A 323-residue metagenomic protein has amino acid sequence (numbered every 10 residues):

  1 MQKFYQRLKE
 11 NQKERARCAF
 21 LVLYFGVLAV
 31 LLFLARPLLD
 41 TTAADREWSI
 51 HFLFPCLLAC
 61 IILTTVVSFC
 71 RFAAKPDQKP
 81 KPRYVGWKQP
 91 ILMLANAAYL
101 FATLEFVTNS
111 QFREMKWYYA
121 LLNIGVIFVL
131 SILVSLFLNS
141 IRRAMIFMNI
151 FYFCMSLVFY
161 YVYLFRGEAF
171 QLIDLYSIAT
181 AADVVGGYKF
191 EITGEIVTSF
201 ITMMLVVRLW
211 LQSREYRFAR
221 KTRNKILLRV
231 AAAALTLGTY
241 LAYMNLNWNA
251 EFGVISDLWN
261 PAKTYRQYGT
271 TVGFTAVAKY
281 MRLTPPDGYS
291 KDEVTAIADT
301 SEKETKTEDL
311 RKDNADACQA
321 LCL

Functional and structural regions predicted by a protein language model:
Q2-Y265: Transmembrane and membrane-interface helices of multi-pass, inner-membrane envelope-modifying transferases
L246-L323: Soluble catalytic regions of membrane-associated enzymes that act on cell-envelope and secretory-pathway components
